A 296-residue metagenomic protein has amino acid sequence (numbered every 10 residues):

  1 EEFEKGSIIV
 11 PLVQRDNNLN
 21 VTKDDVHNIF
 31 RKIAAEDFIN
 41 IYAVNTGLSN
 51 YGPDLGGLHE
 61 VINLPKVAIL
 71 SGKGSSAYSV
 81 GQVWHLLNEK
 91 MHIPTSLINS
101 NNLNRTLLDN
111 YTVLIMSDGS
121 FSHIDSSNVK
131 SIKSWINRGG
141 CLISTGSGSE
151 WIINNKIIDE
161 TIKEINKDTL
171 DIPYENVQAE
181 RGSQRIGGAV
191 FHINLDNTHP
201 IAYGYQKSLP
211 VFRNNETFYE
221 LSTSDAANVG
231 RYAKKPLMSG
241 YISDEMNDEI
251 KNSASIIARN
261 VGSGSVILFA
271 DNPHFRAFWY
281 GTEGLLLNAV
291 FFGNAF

Functional and structural regions predicted by a protein language model:
E1-F296: Intrinsic-disorder/low-complexity accessory segments
